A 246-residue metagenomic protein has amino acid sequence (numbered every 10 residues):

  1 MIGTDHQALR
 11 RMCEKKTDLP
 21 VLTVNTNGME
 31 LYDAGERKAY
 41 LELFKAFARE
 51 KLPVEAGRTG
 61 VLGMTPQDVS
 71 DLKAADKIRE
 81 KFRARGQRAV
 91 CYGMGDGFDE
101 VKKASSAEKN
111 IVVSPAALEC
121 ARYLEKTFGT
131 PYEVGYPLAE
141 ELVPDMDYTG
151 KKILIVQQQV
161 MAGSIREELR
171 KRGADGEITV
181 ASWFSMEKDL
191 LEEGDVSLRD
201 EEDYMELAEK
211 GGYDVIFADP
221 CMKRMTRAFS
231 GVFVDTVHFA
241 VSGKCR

Functional and structural regions predicted by a protein language model:
M1-R246: An N-terminal assembly and electron-transfer interface module characteristic of large anaerobic redox and radical
